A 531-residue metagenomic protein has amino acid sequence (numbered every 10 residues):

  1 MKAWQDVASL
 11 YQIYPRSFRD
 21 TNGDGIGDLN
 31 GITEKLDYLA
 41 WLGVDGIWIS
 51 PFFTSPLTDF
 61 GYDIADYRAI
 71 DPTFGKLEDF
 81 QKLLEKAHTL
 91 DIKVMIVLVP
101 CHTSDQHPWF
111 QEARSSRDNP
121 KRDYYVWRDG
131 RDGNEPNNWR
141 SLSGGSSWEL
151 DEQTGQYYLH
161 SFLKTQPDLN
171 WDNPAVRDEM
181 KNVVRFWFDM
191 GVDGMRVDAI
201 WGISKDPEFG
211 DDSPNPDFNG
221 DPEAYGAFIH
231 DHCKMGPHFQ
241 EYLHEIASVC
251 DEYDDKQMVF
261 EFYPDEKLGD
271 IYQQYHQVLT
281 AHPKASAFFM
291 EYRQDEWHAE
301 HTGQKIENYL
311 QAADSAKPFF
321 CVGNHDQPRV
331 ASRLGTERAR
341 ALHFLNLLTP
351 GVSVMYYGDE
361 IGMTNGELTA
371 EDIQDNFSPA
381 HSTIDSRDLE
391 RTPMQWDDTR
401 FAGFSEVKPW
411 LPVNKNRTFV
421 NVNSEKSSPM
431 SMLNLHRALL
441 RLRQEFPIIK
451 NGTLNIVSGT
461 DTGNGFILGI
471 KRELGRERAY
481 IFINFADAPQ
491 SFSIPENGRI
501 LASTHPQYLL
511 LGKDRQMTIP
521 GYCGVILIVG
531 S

Functional and structural regions predicted by a protein language model:
K2-R185, D189, W201-E266, M394 (+1 more regions): Acidic/aromatic-lined carbohydrate-recognition and catalytic surfaces of CAZymes acting on diverse glycans
A3-V7, E208, S213-D231, E241-L243 (+7 more regions): Loop/helix patches that line or flank the sugar-binding groove of alpha-linked glycan CAZymes
R16-F18, F53-S55, P100-C101, K164-T165 (+11 more regions): Short, solvent-exposed loop/turn segments at secondary-structure junctions
I47, M195-V197, F288: Hydrophobic residues within beta-strands of alpha/beta enzymes
S104-R114, D251, V259-D295, T364-I373: Substrate-binding cleft/loops of secretory-pathway carbohydrate-active enzymes
P489-Q507: Beta-strand-rich binding/interaction modules
L511-S531: C-terminal beta-strand-rich structural cap/linker in extracellular carbohydrate-active enzymes
